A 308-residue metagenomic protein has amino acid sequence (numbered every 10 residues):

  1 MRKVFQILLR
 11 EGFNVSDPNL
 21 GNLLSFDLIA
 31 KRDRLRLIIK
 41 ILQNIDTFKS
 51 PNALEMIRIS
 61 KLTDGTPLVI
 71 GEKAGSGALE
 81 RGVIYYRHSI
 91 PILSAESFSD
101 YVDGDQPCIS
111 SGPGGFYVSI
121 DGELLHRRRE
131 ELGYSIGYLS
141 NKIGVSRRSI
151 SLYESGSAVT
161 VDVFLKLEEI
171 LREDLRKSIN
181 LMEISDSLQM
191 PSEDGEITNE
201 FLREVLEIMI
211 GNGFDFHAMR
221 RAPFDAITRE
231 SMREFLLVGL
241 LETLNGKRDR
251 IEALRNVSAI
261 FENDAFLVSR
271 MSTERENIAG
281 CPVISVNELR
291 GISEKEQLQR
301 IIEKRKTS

Functional and structural regions predicted by a protein language model:
M1-N19, D174-A222, K304-S308: Acidic-basic catalytic patches of nuclease active cores, encompassing PD-(D/E)XK and other metal-cofactor nuclease
M1-V4, T63-T66, G71-E72, A78-V118 (+3 more regions): Charged, structured surface patches that assemble and position nucleic-acid processing machinery
Q6-L8, F26-L68, M209, P223-S258: Conserved catalytic cores of phosphodiester-cleaving nucleases, focusing on short active-site segments
L125, L139-S140, I150-Y153: Conserved hydrophobic/aromatic packing and binding residues within compact polymer-binding modules
R129, S140, E168: The alpha-helix within a helix-turn-helix
G133-R148: Short alpha-helical DNA-recognition segment
G144, S155-G156: Residue-level detection of the helix-turn-helix DNA-binding "recognition helix"
D162-S178: DNA major-groove recognition helix of helix-turn-helix/homeodomain DNA-binding modules
